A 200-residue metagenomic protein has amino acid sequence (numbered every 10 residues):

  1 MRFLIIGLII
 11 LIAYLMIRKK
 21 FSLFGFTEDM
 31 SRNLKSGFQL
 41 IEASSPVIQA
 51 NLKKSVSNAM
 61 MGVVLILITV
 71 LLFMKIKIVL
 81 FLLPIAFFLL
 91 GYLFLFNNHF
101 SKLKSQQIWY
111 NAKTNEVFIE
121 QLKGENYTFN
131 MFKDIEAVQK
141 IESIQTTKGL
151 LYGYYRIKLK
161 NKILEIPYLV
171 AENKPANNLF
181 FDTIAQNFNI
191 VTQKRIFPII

Functional and structural regions predicted by a protein language model:
M1-I76: N-terminal membrane-targeting/pre-transmembrane regions
I5-I12, L80-L90: Hydrophobic core segments of alpha-helical transmembrane domains in multi-pass membrane proteins
L52-G62, Q106-E116, F132-S143: Juxtamembrane/interfacial segments around transmembrane helices
N58, I66-L82, L89-L103, W109: Transmembrane helical hairpin unit
L93-M131: Conserved beta-hairpin
F118-A176, F197-I200: Non-transmembrane, membrane-adjacent beta-strand/coil modules in membrane-associated proteins and peripheral
N177-I200: Short, intrinsically disordered, charge-rich cytosolic tails of integral membrane proteins
